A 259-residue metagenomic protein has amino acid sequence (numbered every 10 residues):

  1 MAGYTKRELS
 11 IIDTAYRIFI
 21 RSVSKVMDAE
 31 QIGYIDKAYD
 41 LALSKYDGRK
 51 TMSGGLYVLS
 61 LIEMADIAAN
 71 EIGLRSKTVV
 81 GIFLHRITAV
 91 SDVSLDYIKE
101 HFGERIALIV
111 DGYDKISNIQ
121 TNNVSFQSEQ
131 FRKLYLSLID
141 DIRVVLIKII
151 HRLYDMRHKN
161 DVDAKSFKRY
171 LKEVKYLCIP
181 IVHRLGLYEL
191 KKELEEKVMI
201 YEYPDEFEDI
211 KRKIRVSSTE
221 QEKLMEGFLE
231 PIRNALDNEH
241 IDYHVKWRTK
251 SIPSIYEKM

Functional and structural regions predicted by a protein language model:
M1-M259: Active-site helical microenvironments for divalent-metal-assisted chemistry
